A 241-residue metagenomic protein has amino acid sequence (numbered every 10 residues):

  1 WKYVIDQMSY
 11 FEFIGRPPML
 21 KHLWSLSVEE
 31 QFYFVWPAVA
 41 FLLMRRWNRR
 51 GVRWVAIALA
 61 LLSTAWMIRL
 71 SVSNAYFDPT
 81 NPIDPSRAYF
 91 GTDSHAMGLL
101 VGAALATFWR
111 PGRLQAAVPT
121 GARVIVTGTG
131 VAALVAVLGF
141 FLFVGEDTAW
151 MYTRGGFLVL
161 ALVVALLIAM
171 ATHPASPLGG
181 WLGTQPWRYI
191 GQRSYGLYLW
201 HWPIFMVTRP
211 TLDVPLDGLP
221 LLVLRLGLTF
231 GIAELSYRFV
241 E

Functional and structural regions predicted by a protein language model:
W1-E241: Membrane-interface helix/loop caps of multi-pass membrane proteins
